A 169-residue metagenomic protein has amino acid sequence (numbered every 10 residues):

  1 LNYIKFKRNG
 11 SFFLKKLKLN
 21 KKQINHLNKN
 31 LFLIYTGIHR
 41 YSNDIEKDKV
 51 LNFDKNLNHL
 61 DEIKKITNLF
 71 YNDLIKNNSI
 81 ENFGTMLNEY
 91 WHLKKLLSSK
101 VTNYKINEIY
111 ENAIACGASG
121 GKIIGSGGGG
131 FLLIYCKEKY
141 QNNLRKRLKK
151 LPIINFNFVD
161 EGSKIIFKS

Functional and structural regions predicted by a protein language model:
L1-K122, L133-S169: C-terminal nucleotide
G129: Glycine-rich phosphate-binding loops that contact phosphosugars or nucleotide phosphates
